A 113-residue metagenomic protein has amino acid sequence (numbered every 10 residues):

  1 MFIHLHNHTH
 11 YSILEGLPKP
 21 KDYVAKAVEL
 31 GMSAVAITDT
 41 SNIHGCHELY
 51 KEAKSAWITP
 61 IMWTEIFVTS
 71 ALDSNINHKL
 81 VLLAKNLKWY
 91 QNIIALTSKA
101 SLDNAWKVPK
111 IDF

Functional and structural regions predicted by a protein language model:
M1-F113: Phosphodiester-processing cores and adjacent nucleic acid-binding clamps
